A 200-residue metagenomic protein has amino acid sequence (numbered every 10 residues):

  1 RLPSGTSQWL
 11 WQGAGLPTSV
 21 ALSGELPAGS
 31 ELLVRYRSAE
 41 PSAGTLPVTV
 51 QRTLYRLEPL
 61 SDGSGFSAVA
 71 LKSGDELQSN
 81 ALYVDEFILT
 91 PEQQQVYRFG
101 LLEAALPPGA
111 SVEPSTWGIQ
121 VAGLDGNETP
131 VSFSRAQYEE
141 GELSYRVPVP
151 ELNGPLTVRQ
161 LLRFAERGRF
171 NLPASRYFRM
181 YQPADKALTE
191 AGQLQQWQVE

Functional and structural regions predicted by a protein language model:
R1-E200: Long, domain-scale non-catalytic interaction/scaffolding regions in large secretory-pathway and trafficking proteins
